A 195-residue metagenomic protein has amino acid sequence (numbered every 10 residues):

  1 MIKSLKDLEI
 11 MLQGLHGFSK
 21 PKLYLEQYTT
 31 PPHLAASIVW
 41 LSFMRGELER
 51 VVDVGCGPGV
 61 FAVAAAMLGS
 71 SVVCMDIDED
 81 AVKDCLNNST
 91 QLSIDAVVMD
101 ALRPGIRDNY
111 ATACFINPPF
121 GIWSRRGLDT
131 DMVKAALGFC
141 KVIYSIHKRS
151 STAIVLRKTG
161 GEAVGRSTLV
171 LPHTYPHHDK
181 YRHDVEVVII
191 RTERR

Functional and structural regions predicted by a protein language model:
M1-R195: Class I S-adenosyl-L-methionine-dependent methyltransferase catalytic core
